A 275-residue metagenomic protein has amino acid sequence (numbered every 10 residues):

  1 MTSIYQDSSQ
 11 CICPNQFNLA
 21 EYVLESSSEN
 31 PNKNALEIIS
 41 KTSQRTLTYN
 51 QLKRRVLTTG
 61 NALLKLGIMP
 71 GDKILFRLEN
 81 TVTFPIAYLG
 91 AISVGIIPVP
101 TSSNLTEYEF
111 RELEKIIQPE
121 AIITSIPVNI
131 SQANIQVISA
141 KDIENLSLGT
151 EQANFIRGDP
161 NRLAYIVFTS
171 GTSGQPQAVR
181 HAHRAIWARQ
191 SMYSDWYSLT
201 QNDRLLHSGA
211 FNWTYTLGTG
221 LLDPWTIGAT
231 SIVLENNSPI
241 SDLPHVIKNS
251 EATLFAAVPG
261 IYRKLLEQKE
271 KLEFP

Functional and structural regions predicted by a protein language model:
S8-F17, D142-L163: Flexible, low-complexity linker/hinge segments
L24, L66, L89, S93-I156 (+1 more regions): Structural core segment of the AMP-binding/adenylate-forming
L24, N32-T81, P85, L89 (+4 more regions): Conserved AMP-binding/adenylate-forming core of the ANL superfamily
P31-N34, T150-F168, Q175, S198-R204: Conserved pre-ATP/AMP-binding loop-to-beta segment of ANL
T46-N50, A164-A188: Conserved AMP-binding A3 loop
K53-T58, P160, V179-T200, S208 (+1 more regions): Conserved structural elements of the adenylate-forming
E79, I126-N129, A252-P275: Adenylate-forming
W187-R204, T214-L254, K264, Q268-K269: Conserved AMP-binding/adenylation subdomain of ANL enzymes
